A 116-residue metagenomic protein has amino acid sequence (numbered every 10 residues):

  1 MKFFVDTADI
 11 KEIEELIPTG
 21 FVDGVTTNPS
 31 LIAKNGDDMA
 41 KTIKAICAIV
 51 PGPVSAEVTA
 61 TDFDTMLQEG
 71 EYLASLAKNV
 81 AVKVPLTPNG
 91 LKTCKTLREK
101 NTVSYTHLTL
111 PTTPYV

Functional and structural regions predicted by a protein language model:
F3-D6, D23-T27, V54-A56, V80-V84 (+1 more regions): Hydrophobic faces of well-ordered beta-strands that scaffold small-molecule active sites in alpha/beta enzyme cores
D9-I13, T19, A33, D37-T93: Active-site beta->alpha loop and helix N-cap motifs at the rims of alpha/beta catalytic domains
F21, N101, P114: Conserved functional loop/turn residues at catalytic and ligand-binding sites
P29-L31: Glycine-rich phosphate-binding active-site loops on the catalytic face of alpha/beta enzymes
A77-K78, K100-T102: Short helix-capping segments at alpha-helix termini
G90, N101-L108: Ligand/cofactor pocket segment of small-molecule handling proteins
H107-V116: Single conserved hydrophobic/aromatic residue that forms the stacking wall/gate of nucleotide- or nucleobase-binding
